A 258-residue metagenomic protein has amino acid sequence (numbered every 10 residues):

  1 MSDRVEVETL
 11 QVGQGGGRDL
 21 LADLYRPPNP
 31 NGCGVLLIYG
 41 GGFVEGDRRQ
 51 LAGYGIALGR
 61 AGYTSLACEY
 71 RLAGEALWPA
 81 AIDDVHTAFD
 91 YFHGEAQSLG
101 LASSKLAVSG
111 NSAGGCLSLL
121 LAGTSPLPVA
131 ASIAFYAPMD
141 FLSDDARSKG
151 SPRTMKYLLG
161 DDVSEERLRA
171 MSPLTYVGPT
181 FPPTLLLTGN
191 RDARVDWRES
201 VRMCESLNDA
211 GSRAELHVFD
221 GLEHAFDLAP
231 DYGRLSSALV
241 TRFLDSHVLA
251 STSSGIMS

Functional and structural regions predicted by a protein language model:
M1-S258: Alpha/beta-hydrolase superfamily serine-hydrolase fold, recognizing
